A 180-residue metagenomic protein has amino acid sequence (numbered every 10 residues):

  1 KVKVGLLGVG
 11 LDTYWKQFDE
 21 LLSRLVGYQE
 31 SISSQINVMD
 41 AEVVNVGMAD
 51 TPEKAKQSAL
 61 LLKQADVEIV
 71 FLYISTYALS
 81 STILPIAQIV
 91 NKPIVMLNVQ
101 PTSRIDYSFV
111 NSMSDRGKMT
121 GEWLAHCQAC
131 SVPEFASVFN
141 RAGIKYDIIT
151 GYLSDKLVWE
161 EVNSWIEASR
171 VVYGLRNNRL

Functional and structural regions predicted by a protein language model:
K1-R179: An N-terminal assembly and electron-transfer interface module characteristic of large anaerobic redox and radical
